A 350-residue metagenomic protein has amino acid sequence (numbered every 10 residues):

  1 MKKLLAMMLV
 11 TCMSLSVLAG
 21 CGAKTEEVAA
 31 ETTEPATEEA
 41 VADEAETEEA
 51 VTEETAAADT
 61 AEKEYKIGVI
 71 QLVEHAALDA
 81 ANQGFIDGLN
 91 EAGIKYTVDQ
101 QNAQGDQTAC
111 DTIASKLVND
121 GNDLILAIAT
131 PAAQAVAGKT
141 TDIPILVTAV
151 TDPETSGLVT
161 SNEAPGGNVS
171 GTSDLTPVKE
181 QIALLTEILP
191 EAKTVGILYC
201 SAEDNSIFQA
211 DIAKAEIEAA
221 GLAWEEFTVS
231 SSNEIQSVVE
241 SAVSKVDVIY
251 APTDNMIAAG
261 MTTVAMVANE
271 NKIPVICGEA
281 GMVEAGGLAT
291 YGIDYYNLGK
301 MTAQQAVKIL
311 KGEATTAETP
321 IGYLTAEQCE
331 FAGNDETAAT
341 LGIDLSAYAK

Functional and structural regions predicted by a protein language model:
L18-A30: Bacterial lipoprotein signal-peptidase II cleavage site
A61-E62, P153-T194, D294-A314: Hydrophobic alpha-helical segments within soluble ligand-binding/sensing domains
E62-I86, A92, D99-T108, A202-S206 (+1 more regions): Extracytoplasmic "Venus flytrap"
I67, F85, S170-I217, T315 (+1 more regions): An alpha-beta-alpha
T97-N119, F227-A242: Structural motif
N102-T160, D254-N269, I273, C277-G278: Beta-alpha junction/loop-to-helix N-cap segments that form part of ligand/metal-binding clefts
D204-I273, E279: Pocket-lining segment of extracytoplasmic ligand-binding domains
A280-G333: Flexible loop/turn connectors
